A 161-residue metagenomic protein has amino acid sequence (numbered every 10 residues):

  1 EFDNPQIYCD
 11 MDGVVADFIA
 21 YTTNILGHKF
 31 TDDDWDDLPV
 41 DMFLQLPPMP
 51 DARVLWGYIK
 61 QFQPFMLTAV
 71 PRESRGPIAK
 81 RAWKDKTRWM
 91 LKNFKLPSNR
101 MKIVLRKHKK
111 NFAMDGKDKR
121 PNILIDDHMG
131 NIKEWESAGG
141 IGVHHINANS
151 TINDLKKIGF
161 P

Functional and structural regions predicted by a protein language model:
E1-L44: Active-site neighborhood of HAD-like aspartate-dependent phosphohydrolases
E1-P5, P48, M66, R88 (+2 more regions): Charge-dense, intrinsically disordered terminal/linker segments
Q6, M101-W135: Conserved Lys-Pro-Asp/Glu-containing loop-to-beta segment of HAD-superfamily phosphomonoesterases, centered on
D10, L67-A69, I125: Short hydrophobic segments within beta-strands
G13-A16, Y21-T22, V40, V70-S74 (+3 more regions): Short, solvent-exposed loop/turn segments at secondary-structure junctions
L46-P47, A52-K84, M90: Substrate-recognition element of Asp-dependent hydrolases with the DxDx(T/V) motif
K119-K157: Acidic, Mg2+-coordinating phosphoryl-transfer loop and its flanking beta/alpha structural elements, shared across
